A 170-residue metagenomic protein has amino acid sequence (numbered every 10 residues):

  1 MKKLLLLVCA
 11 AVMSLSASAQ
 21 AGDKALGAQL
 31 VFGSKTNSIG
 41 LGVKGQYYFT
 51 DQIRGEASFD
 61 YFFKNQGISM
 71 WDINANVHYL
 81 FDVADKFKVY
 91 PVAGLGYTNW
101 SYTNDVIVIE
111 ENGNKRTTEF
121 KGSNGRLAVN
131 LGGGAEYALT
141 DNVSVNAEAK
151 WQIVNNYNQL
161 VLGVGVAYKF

Functional and structural regions predicted by a protein language model:
M1-D23: Cleavable N-terminal export/targeting peptides
Q20-N37, T98-G125, G163: Outer-membrane pore/translocation modules
A21, T36-S38, T50, A84 (+2 more regions): A cross-taxa feature marking solvent-exposed loop/turn segments within ectodomains of secreted and single-pass membrane
G22-K24, N37-L41, S69-I73, F87 (+2 more regions): Residues that define the transmembrane beta-barrel architecture of outer-membrane proteins
G22-K35, R54-K64, S144-V154: Transmembrane beta-strand segments that form the barrel wall of outer-membrane beta-barrel proteins
L26-L30, V43, G55-A57, A75 (+4 more regions): Membrane-embedded beta-strand positions of outer-membrane beta-barrel proteins
Q46-N112, G122, R126, Y137-D141 (+1 more regions): Gram-negative (and chloroplast) outer-membrane scaffold detector with strong preference for beta-barrel transmembrane
K115, G125-F170: A generic hydrophobic-segment detector
